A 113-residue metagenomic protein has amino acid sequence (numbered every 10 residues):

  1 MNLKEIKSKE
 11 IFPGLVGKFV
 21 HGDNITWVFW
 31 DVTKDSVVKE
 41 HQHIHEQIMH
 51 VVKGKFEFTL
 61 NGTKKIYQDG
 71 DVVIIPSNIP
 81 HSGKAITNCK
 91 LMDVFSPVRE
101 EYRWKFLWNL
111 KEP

Functional and structural regions predicted by a protein language model:
M1-N24, F29, W108-P113: A short, N-terminal "cap"/entry segment at the start of jelly-roll beta-barrel domains of the cupin/DSBH fold
D23, T59-T63, I86: Short strand-coil-strand connectors
T26-Q42: Conserved short histidine dyad/triad with adjacent acidic residue
H45-F56, N61: Glycine- and acidic-residue-biased ligand/ion/polar-headgroup-sensing regions
V52-K53, Q68, T87: A cytosolic small-molecule/anion-sensing beta-strand core signal
G62-S77: Short acidic-glycine-tyrosine-enriched beta hairpin
S77-E101: Ligand-binding loop in jelly-roll beta-barrel domains
